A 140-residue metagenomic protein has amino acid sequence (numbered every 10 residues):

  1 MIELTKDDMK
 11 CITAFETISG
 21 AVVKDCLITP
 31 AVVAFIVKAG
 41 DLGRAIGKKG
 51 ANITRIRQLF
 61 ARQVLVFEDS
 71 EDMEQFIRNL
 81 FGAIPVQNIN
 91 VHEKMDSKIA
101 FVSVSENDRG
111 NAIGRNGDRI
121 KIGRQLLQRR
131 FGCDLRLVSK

Functional and structural regions predicted by a protein language model:
M1-K140: RNA-contacting regions in translation and RNA-metabolism proteins, encompassing KH/S1 modules where present
